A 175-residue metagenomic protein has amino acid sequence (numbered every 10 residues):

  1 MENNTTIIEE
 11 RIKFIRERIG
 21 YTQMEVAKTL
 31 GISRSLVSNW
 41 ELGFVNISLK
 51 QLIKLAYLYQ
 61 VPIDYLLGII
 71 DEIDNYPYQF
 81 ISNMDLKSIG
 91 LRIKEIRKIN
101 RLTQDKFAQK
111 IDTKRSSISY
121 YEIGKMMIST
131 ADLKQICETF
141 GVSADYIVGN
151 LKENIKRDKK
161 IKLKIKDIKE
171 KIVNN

Functional and structural regions predicted by a protein language model:
M1-R18, N75-I99: A short, Lys/Arg-rich alpha-helix, primarily the initiator
E17, K28, Y57, K98 (+2 more regions): Alpha-helical residues within the helix-turn-helix
G20-N39, R101-S119: Short alpha-helical DNA-recognition segment
E25, L36, N46, P62-Y65 (+4 more regions): Residues in the helix-turn-helix
K50-Y65, A131-Y146: DNA major-groove recognition helix of helix-turn-helix/homeodomain DNA-binding modules
G68-S88, R92, V148-N175: Short, charged recognition helix plus adjacent turn of helix-turn-helix-like nucleic-acid-binding domains
